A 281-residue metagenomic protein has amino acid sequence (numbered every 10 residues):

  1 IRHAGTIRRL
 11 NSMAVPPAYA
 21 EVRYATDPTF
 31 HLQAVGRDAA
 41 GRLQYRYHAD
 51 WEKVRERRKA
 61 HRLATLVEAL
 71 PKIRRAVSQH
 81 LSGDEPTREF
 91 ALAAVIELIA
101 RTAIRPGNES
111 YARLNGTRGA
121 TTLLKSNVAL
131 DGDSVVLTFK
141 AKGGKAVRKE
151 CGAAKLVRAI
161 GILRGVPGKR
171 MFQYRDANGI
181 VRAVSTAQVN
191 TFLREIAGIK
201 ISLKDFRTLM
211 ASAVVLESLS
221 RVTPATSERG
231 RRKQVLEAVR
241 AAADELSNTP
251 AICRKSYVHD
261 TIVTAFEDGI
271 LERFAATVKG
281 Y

Functional and structural regions predicted by a protein language model:
I1-V235, V239-L246, K255: A positively charged, amphipathic N-terminal helix/segment that binds anionic biomolecules
S218, E228-L236, V258-D260, D268-R273 (+1 more regions): Non-catalytic regulatory/linker segments of enzymes
A243-L246, T264, I270-R273: Extended hydrophobic/aromatic segments used for targeting, binding, or gating
T249: Active-site-proximal binding-pocket segments
